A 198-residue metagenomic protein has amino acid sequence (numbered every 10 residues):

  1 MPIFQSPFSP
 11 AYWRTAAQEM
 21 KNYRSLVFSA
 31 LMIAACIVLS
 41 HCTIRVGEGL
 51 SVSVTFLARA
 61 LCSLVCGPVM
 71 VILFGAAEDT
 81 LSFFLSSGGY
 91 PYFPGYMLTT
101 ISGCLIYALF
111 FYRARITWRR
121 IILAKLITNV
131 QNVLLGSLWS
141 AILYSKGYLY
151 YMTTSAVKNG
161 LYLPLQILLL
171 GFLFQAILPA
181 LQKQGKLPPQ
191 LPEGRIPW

Functional and structural regions predicted by a protein language model:
M1-W198: Loop-helix junctions at membrane interfaces
